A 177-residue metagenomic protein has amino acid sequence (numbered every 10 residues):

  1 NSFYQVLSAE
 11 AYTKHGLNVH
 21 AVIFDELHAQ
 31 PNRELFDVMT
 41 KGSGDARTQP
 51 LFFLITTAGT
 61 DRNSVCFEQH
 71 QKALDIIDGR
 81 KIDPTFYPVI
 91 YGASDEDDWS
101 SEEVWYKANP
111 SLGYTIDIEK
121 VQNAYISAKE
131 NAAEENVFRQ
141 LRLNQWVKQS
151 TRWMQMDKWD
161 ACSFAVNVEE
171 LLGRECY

Functional and structural regions predicted by a protein language model:
N1-D45, W159-S163: Conserved RecA-like ASCE ATPase "motif II neighborhood" in helicase/translocase motors
R33-Y177: Non-catalytic, compositionally simple segments
